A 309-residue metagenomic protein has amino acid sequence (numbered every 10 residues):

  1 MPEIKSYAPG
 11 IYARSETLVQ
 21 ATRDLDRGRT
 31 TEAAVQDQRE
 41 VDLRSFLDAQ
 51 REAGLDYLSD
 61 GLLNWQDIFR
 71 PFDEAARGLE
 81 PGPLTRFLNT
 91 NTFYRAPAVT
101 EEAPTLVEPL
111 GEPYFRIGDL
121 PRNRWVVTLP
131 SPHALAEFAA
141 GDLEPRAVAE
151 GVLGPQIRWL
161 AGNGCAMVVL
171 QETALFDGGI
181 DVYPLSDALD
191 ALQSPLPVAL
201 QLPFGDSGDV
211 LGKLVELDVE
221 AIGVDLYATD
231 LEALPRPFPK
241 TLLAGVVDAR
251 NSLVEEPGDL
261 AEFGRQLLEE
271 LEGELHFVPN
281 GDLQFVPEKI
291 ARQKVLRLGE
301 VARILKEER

Functional and structural regions predicted by a protein language model:
M1-R309: Domain-level signal for soluble alpha/beta catalytic cores
